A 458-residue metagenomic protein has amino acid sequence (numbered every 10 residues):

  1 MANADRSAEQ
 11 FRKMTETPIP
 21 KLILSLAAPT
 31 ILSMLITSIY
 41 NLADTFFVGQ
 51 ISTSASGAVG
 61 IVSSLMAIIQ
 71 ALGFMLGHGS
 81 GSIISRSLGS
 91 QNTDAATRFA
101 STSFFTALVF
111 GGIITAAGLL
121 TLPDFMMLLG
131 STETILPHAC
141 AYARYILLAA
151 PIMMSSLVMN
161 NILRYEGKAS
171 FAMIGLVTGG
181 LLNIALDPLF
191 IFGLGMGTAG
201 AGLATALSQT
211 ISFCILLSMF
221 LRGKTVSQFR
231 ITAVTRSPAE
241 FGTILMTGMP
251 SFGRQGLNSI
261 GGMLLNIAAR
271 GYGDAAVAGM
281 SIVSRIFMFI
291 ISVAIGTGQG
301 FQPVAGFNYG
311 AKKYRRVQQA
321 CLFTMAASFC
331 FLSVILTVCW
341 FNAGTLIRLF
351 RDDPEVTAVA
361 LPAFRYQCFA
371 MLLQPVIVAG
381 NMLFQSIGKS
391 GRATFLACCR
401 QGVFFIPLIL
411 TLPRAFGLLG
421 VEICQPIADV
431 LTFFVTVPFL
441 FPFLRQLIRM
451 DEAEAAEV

Functional and structural regions predicted by a protein language model:
M1-A27, I84-P151, G193-M249, A305-A370 (+1 more regions): Short alpha-helical transmembrane segments in multi-pass integral membrane proteins
M14-F46, Q50-I51, A67-G79, I83 (+6 more regions): N-terminal transmembrane alpha-helices
S25-D44, Y145, G179, S208-S212 (+4 more regions): Transmembrane helical elements of multi-pass membrane transporters/channels
T30, M34, F46, S63 (+17 more regions): Transmembrane alpha-helix boundary and packing residues in multipass membrane permease domains and related
L35, I39-G57, M126-E133, L189-M196 (+5 more regions): Helix-terminus/linker motif at the lipid-water interface of multi-pass membrane proteins
S56-A116, M153-A172, G279-A343, Q374-L396: Small-residue-rich hydrophobic transmembrane alpha-helices
G77, I146-R164, A172-G180, A201-C214 (+4 more regions): Short runs within selected transmembrane alpha-helices of multi-pass transporters and secretion channels
V378, F404-P413: Transmembrane alpha-helical segments of integral membrane proteins
